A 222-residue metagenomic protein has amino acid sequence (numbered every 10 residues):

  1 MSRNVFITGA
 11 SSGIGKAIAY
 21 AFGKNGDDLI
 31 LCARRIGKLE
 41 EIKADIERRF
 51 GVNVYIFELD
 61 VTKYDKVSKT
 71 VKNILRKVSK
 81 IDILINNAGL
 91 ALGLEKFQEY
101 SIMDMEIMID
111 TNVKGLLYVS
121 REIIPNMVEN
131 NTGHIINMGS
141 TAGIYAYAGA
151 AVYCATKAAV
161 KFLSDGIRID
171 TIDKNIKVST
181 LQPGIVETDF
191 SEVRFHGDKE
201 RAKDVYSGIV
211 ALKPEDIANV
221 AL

Functional and structural regions predicted by a protein language model:
S11-G13: Conserved glycine-rich cofactor-binding loop
N25-E41: Conserved glycine-rich Rossmann-like NAD(P)H-binding loop of the short-chain dehydrogenase/reductase
G37, E58-K69, I102: The beta1-alpha1 cofactor-binding region of Rossmann-like NAD(H)/NADP(H)-dependent oxidoreductases
E95-F97, S101-E106: Substrate-binding pocket helix/loop in short-chain dehydrogenase/reductase
S120, T156: Active-site helix of classical SDR
S140: Residue(s) in the substrate-gating loop at a strand-loop-helix junction that position the organic substrate next
T180-L181, E200-L222: C-terminal helical subdomain
